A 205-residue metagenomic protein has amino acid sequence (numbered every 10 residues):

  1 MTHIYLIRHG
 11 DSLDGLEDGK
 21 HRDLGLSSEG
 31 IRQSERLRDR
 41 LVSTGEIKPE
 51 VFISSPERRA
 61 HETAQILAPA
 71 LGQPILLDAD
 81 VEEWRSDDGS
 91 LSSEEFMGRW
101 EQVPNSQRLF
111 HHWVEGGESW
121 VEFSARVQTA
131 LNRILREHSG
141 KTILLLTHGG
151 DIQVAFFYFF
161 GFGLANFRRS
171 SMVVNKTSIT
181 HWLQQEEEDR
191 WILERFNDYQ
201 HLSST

Functional and structural regions predicted by a protein language model:
M1-G10, M97-N105: Short coil-to-beta-strand
M1-T2, Q73-L77, E83-E95, R136 (+2 more regions): Acidic, low-complexity terminal tails and accessory targeting/binding regions of phosphate-metabolizing enzymes
I4, K141-G150: Generic beta-sheet signal
I4-E62, L67, G116-Q128: Loop-to-helix element that buttresses phosphate recognition and phosphoryl-transfer chemistry
G10, G149, N197-Y199: Active-site metal-binding loops of divalent metal-dependent hydrolases
R36-R108: Phosphate-coordination/substrate-recognition cap region in phosphate-metabolizing enzymes
T44-K48, I134-K141: Glycine-rich phosphate-binding loop signature in dinucleotide/nucleotide-binding domains
E101-E122: Short glycine/proline- and acidic residue-enriched helix-loop micro-motifs that form flexible lids or anion-recognition
